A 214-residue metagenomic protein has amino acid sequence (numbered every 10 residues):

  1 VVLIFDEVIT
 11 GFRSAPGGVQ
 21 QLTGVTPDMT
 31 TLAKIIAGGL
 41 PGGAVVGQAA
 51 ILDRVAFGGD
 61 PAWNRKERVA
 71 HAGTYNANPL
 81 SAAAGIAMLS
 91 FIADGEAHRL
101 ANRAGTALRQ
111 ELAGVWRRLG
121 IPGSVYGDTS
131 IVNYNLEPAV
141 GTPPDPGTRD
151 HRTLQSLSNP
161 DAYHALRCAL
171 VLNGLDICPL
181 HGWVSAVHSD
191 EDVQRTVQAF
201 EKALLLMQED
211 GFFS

Functional and structural regions predicted by a protein language model:
V1-S214: Conserved N-terminal phosphate-binding loop of PLP-dependent enzymes in the Aspartate aminotransferase
